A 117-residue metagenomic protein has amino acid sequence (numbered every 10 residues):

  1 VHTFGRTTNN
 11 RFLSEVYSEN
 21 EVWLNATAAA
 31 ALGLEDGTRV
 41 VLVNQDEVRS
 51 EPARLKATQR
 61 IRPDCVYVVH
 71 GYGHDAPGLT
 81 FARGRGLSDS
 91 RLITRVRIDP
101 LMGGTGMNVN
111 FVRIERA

Functional and structural regions predicted by a protein language model:
V1-T7: C-terminal accessory/binding modules appended to enzymatic or scaffolding proteins
T7-W23, T27-A117: Long, contiguous, secondary-structure-rich segments that constitute the structural scaffold of globular domains
